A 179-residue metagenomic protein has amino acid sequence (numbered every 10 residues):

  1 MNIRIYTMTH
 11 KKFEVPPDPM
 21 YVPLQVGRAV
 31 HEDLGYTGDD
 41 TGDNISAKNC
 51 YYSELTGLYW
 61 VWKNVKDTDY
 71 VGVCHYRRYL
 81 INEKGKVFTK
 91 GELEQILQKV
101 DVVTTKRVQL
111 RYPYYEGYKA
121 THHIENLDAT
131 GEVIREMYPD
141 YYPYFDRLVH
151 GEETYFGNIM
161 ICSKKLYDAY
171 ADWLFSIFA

Functional and structural regions predicted by a protein language model:
M1-A179: ER/Golgi luminal nucleotide-sugar-dependent glycosyltransferases, focusing on the catalytic module
